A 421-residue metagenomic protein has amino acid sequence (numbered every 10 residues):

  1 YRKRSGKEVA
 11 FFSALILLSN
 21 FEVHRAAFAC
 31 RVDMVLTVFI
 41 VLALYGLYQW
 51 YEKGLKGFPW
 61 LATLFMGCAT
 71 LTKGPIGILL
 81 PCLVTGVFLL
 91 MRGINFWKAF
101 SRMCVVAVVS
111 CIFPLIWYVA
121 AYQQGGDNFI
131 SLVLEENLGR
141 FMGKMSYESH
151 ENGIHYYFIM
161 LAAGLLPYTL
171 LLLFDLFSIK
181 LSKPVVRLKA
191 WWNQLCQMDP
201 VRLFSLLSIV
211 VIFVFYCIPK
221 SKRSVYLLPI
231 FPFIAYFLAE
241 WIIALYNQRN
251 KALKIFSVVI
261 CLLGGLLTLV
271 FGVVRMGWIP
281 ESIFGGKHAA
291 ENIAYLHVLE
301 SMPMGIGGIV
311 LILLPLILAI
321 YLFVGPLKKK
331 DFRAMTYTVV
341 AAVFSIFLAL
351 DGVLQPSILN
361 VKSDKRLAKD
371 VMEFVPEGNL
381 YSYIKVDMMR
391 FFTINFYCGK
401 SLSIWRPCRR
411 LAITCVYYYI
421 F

Functional and structural regions predicted by a protein language model:
Y1-K254, V274, W278, F392: Membrane-integral, polyisoprenol-dependent glycosyltransferases of the GT-C/oligosaccharyltransferase superfamily
W60, L181-F421: Membrane-embedded architecture of ER/inner-membrane glycosylation machinery
